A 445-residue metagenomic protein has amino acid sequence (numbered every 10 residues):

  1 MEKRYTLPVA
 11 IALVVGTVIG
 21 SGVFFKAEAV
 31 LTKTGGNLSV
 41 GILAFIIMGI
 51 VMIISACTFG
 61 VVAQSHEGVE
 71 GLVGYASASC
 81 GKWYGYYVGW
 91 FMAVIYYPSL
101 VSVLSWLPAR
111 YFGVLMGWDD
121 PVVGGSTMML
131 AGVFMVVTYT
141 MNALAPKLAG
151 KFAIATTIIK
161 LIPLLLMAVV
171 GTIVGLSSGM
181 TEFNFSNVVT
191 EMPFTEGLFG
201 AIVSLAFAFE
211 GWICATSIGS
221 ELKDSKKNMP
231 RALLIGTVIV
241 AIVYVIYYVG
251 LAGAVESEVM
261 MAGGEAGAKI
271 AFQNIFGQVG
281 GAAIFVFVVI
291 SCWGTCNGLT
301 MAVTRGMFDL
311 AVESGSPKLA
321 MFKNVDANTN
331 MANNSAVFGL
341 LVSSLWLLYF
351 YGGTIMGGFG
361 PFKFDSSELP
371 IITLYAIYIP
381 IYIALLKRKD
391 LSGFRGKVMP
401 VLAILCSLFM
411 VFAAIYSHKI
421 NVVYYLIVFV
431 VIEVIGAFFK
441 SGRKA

Functional and structural regions predicted by a protein language model:
M1-K3, I42, D119-S126, I154-F285 (+1 more regions): Helix-loop-helix junctions that connect adjacent transmembrane segments in multi-pass membrane transporters
M1-V40, M52-C57, H66-V69, F185-S186 (+2 more regions): Membrane-interface "cap" regions at the ends of multi-pass membrane proteins
V23-V30, M141-K147, S177, V279-G280 (+3 more regions): Transmembrane helix-loop junctions in multi-pass membrane proteins
A29, I54-M135, Y139-A143, V289-G306 (+2 more regions): Hydrophobic transmembrane alpha-helices that form the core helical bundles of multi-pass secondary transporters
T32-N37, S65-E70, A78-Y84, S220-N228 (+3 more regions): Juxtamembrane helix-boundary/capping and inter-helix hinge elements in multi-pass membrane proteins
A63, V133-I159, S220-E221, A384-L391: Membrane-water interface regions at transmembrane-helix termini and the short interhelical loops of multi-pass membrane
G74-S77, G81, V114-W118, L234-N297 (+2 more regions): TM-loop-TM module centered on a large, flexible mid-protein loop between adjacent transmembrane helices in multi-pass
V169, G175, L369-I377, I383-A445: A generic transmembrane alpha-helix motif of multi-pass inner-membrane proteins
